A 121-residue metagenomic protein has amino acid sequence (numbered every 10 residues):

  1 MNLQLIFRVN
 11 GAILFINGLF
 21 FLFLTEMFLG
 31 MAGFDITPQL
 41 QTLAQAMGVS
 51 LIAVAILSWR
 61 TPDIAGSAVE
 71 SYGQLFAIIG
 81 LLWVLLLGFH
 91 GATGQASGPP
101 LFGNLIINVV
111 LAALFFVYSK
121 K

Functional and structural regions predicted by a protein language model:
M1-G11, S119: N-terminal membrane topogenic signal
L3-I6, I16-Q41: Membrane-helix boundary elements
G11, G48-L51, G73, A77-G80 (+4 more regions): Residues within membrane-spanning alpha-helices of integral membrane proteins, especially the hydrophobic core/packing
I16-F20, L40-P62, L75-L85: Core segments of alpha-helical transmembrane spans in multipass integral membrane proteins
A32-Q41, S71, A96-I106: Non-cytosolic membrane-interface motifs at loop->transmembrane helix junctions
L57-E70, G91-A92: Juxtamembrane helix-break-helix junctions at the cytosolic face of small multi-pass alpha-helical membrane proteins
D63, L85-F102, S119-K121: Membrane-helix boundary connector in multi-pass membrane proteins
V110-K121: Membrane-water interface at the C-terminal end of transmembrane alpha helices
